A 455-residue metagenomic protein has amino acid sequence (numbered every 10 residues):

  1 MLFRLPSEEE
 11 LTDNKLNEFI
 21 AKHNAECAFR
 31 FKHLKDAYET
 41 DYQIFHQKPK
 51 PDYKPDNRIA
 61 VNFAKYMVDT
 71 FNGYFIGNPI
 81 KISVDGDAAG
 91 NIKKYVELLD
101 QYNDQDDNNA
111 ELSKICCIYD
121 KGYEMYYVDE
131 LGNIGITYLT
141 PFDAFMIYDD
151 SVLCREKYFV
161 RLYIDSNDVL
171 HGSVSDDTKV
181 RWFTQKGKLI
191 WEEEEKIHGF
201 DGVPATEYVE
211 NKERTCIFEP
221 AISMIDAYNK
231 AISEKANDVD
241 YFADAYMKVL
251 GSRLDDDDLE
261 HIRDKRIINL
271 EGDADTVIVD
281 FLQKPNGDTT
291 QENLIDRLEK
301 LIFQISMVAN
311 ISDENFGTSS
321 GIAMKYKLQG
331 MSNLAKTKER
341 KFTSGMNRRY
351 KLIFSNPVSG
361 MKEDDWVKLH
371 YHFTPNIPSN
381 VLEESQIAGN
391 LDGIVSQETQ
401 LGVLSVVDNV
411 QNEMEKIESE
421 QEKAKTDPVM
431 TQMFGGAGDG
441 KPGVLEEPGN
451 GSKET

Functional and structural regions predicted by a protein language model:
M1-K35, T178-N211, Q432-M433: N-terminal start-of-domain structural block
M1-N133, N450-E454: Extended, helix-rich architectural segments
R4, P55, I59, I76 (+4 more regions): Conserved aromatic-histidine-acidic binding/catalytic patches
E26-R30, D41, Y74, N78 (+10 more regions): Short secondary-structure junctions and interdomain/linker hinges
N91, D100-D104, N108, P220 (+5 more regions): Short amphipathic alpha-helical segments
S113, C117-I118, Y123-E213: Extended, regular secondary-structure scaffolds
E193-A323: Extended, charged amphipathic alpha-helical segments
L270, T290, R297-T455: C-terminal helix-loop subdomains that flank or include functional centers
